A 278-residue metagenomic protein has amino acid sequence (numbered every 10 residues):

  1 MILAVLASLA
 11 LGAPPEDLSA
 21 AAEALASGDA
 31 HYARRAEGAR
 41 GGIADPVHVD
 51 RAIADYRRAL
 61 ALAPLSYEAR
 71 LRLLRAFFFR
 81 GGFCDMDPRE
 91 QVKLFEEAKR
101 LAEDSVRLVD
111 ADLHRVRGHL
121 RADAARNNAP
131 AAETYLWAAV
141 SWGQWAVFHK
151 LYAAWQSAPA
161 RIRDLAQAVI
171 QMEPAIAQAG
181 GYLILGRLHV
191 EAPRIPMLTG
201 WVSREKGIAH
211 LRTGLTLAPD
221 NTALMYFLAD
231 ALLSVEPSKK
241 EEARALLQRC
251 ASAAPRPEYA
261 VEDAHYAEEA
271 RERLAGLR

Functional and structural regions predicted by a protein language model:
L3-L11: Hydrophobic alpha-helical targeting segments used for export or membrane insertion
A13-L18: N-terminal pre-domain segments of enzymes
S19, E23, A30-R57, L73-Q171 (+4 more regions): Short coil/linker segments at helix-helix boundaries
A21, Y67-E68, A132, A177-A179 (+1 more regions): Helix-start (N-cap) detector for alpha-helical repeat units in TPR-like alpha-solenoids, especially tetratricopeptide
A44, A61-P64: Alpha-solenoid helical-repeat scaffolds
P64, D110, A129, P174-I176 (+1 more regions): Short coil turns that delineate tetratricopeptide repeat
